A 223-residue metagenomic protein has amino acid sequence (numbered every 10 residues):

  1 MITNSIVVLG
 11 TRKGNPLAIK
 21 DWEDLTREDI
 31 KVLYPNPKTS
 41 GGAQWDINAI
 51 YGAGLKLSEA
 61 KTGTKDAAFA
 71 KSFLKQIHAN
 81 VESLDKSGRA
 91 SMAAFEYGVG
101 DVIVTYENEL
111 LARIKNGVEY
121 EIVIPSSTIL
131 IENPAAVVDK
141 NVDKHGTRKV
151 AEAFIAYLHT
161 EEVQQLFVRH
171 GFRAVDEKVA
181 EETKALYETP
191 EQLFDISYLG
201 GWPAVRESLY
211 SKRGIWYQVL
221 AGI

Functional and structural regions predicted by a protein language model:
M1-K56: A conserved helix-loop-strand patch within extracytoplasmic ligand-binding domains of the periplasmic binding
T3-I6, K71-H78, D85, N116-R148 (+1 more regions): Periplasmic-binding protein-like
L9, G14-L17, P37-G42, N108-L111 (+3 more regions): Solvent-exposed loop/turn segments at secondary-structure junctions within structured extracellular/periplasmic domains
T11-N15, R27-I30, I50-K56, E96 (+4 more regions): Sec-exported extracytoplasmic/periplasmic mature domains
K20, G41-W45, A49, A68-S72 (+8 more regions): Extracytoplasmic/secreted proteins, especially bacterial periplasmic and envelope-associated proteins
W22, N116, R169-H170: Residue-level signal for well-ordered alpha-helical positions
L57-P125: Ligand-binding pocket segment of bilobal, Venus flytrap-like solute-binding proteins
V142-I223: Extracellular/periplasmic juxtamembrane helices and adjacent flexible linkers that interface with membrane partners
